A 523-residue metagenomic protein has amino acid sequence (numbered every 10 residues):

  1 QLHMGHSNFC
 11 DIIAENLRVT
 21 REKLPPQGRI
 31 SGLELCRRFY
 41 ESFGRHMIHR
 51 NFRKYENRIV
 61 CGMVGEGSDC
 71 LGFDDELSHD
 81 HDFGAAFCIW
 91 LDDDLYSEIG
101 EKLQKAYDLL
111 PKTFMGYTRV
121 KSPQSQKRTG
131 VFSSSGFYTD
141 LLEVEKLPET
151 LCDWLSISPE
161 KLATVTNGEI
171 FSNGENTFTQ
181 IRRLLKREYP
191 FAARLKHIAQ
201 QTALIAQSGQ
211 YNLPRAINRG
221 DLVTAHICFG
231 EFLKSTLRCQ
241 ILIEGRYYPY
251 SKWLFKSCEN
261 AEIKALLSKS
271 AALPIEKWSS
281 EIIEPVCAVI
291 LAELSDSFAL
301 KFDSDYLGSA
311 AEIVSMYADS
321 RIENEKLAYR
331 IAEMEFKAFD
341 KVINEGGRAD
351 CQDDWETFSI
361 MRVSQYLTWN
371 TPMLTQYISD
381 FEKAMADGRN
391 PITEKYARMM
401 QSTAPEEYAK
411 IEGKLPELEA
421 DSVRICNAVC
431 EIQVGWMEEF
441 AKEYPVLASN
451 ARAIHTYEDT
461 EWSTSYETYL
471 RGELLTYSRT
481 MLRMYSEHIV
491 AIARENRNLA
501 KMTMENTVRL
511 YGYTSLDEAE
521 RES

Functional and structural regions predicted by a protein language model:
N16-M63: Helical scaffold of the NTase/Pol beta-like nucleotidyltransferase catalytic core
H49-D92: Active-site nucleotide-donor binding segment shared across nucleotidyl transfer reactions
S97-R219, R321: Conserved NTP/Mg2+-binding pocket subregion across the NTase superfamily
I198, S270-I322: Long, low-complexity C-terminal extensions of enzymes
A203-A206, Q210, P214, L222-E244: Short, hydrophobic, well-ordered secondary-structure elements
F229-K234, Q240, Y247, S251-I263: Small-residue-rich helix-loop
A349-L367, P391-I392, Y466-L470: A cross-kingdom feature marking solvent-exposed beta-strand/loop segments within repeated, beta-rich binding/scaffold
Y366-W369, M373-E382, I425-I432, L474-Y477 (+1 more regions): Short, structured motif recognition centered on aromatic/hydrophobic residues
